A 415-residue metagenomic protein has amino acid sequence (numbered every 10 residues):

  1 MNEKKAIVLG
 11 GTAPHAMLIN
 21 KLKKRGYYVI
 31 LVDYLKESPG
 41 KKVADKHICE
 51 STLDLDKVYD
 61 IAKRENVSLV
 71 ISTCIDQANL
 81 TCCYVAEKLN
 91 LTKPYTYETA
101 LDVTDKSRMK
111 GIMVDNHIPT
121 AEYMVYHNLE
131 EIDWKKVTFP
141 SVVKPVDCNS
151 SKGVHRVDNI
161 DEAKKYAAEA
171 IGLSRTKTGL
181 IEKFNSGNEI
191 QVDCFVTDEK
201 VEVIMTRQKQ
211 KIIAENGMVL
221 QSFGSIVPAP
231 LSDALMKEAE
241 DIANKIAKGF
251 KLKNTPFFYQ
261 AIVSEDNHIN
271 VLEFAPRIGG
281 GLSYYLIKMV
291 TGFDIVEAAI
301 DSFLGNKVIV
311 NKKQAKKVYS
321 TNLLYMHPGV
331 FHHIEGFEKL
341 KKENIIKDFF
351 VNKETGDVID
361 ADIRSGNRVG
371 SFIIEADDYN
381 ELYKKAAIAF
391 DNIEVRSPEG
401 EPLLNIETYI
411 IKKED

Functional and structural regions predicted by a protein language model:
M1-T99, V308, M326, K353-N367 (+1 more regions): ATP-binding N-terminal substructure of ATP-dependent carboxylate-amine bond-forming enzymes
K57, E131, A163-K164, G329-I334 (+1 more regions): Short, conserved charged micro-motifs
A100, T104-L180, S186, T197-E199 (+2 more regions): Active-site nucleotide/adenylate-binding loops and adjacent lid/helix of ATP-dependent enzymes
S141, E202, N270-E273: Protein kinase-like catalytic core scaffold
H155, K183, V227-P228, K288 (+1 more regions): Short, well-ordered beta-strand elements within core beta-sheets of diverse protein domains
K183-I190, C194-L252, P256, V263 (+2 more regions): ATP-dependent carboxylate/phosphate-activation module, predominantly the ATP-grasp catalytic core and closely related
F257, A298, L340-D357: A structural supersecondary motif
D301-I345: A glycine-rich beta-turn/hairpin centered on an aromatic-Pro dipeptide
